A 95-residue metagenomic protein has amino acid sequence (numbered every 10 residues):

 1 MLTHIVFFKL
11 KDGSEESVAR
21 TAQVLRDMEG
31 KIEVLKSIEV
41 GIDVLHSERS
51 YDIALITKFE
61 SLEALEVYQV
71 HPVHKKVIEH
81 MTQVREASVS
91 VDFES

Functional and structural regions predicted by a protein language model:
M1-D52, E60-V70, F93-S95: Short S/T/G/P-rich N-terminal loop/turn motif that feeds into the first structured element of a domain
K31, V84-A87: Structured helix-beta-strand junction loops
Q69, I78-M81: Short, flexible helix/strand-to-coil boundary loops that buttress conserved ligand/catalytic motifs in alpha/beta
Q69-P72, R85: Generic hydrophobic/packing signal
